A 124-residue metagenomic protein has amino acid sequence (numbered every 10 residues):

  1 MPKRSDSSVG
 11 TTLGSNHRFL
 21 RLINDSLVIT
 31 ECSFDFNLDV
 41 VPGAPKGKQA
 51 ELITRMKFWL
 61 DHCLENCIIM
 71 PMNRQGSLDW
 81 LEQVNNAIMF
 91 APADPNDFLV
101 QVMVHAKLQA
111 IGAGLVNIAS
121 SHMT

Functional and structural regions predicted by a protein language model:
M1-S5, V9-N16: Fungi-biased regulatory scaffold/adaptor regions
P2-D6, L27, I111: A generic structural signal for short, non-catalytic loop/turn and secondary-structure boundary residues
D6-G10, I29-D35, L115-N117: Broad gene-expression machinery/nucleic-acid interaction feature
G14-A110: Histidine-centered catalytic/metal-coordination loop motif
L78-D79, S120-T124: Short, highly charged C-terminal tails/helix-capping segments
G112-H122: Short, surface-exposed ligand- or partner-binding patches at beta-edge/loop junctions that are enriched in aromatics
